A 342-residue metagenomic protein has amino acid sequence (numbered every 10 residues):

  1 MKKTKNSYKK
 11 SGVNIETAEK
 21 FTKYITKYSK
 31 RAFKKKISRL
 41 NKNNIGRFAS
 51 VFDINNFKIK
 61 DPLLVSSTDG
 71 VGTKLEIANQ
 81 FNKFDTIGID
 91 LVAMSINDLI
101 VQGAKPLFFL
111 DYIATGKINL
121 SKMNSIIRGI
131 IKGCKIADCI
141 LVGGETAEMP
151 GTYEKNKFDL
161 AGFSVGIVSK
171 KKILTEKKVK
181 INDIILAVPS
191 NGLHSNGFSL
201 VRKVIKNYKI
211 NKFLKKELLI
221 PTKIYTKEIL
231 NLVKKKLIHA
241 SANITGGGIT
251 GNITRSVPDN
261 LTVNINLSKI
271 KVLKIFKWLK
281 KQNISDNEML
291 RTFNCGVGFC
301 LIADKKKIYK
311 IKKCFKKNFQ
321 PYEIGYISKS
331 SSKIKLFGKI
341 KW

Functional and structural regions predicted by a protein language model:
M1-K2, T17: An N-terminal low-complexity intrinsically disordered segment enriched in acidic/polar residues
K2-G12, K27, K122, I126-A137 (+3 more regions): Glycine-/charge-enriched secondary-structure boundary and capping motifs
S11-F33: Acidic/polar, glycine-rich intrinsically disordered N-terminal extensions of enzymes
T22, N124-I127, F198: Hydrophobic face of alpha-helices
A32, I37-N191: Glycine-rich phosphate/pyrophosphate-binding loop regions near the starts of catalytic domains
V179-K216: Acidic, glycine-rich loop-and-beta core segments that form the ion-binding/anion-interacting portion of active sites
